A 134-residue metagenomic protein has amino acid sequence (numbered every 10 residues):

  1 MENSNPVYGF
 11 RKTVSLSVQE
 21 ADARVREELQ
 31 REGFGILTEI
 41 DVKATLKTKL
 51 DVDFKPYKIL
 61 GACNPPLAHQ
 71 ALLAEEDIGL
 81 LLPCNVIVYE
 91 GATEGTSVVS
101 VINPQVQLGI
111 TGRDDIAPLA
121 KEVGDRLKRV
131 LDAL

Functional and structural regions predicted by a protein language model:
M1-E32: Terminal, regulation- and interaction-focused segments at domain boundaries
A21, H69, L108-I110: Intrinsically disordered, low-complexity acidic/polar segments
D22, N64, G124-L127: Short amphipathic alpha-helical/adjacent loop interface patches that line ligand and macromolecule-binding sites
R26, K43-A44, K128: Short glycine-/small-residue-rich flexible loop motifs, especially phosphate/cofactor-binding loops
R31, T48-K49, A133: Residues at alpha-helix termini
G35, D41-I87: Compact, glycine-rich, soluble single-domain proteins
N85-R113: Beta-strand/loop substructures that line and gate deep hydrophobic ligand-binding cavities in soluble
I110-L134: Well-ordered alpha/beta subsegment
